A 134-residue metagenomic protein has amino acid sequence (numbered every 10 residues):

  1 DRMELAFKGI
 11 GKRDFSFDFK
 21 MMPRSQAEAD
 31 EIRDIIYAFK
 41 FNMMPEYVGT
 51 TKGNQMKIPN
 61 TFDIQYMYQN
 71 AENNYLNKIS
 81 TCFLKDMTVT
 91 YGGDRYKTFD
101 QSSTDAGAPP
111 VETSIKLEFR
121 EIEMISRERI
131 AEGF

Functional and structural regions predicted by a protein language model:
D1-F134: Acidic, Ser/Thr- and Gly-enriched intrinsically disordered low-complexity segments
